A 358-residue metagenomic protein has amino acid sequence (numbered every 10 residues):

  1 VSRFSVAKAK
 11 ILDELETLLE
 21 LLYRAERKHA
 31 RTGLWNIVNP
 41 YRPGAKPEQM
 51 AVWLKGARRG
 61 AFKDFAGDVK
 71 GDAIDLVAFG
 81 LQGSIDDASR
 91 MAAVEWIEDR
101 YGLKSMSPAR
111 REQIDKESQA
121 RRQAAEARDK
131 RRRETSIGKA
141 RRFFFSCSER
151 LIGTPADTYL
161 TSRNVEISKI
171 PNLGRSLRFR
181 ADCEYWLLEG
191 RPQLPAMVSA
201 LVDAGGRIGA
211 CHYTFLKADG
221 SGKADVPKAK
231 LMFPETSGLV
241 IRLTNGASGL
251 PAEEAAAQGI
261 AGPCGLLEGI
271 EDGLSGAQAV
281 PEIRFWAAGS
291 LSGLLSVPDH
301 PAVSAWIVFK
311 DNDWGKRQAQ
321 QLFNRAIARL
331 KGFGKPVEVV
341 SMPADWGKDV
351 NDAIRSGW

Functional and structural regions predicted by a protein language model:
V1-D13, F65-A73, G83-D87, S221 (+2 more regions): TOPRIM fold recognition
V1-R110, K169: N-terminal structured subdomain of primase-like DNA metabolism proteins
F4-V6, A140-D157, Y185-P192: A short, highly charged nucleic-acid-interacting micro-segment common to nuclease and nuclease-linked defense proteins
A45, Y185-H300: Phosphate-handling DNA/RNA-contact segment within nucleic-acid enzymes
D72-V77, K139, P155, Y159: A general alpha-helix detector
A92-E149: Conserved active-site segments centered on acidic
I152-S176: Compact soluble domain cores
S168-P192: Short, basic/aromatic recognition patches
